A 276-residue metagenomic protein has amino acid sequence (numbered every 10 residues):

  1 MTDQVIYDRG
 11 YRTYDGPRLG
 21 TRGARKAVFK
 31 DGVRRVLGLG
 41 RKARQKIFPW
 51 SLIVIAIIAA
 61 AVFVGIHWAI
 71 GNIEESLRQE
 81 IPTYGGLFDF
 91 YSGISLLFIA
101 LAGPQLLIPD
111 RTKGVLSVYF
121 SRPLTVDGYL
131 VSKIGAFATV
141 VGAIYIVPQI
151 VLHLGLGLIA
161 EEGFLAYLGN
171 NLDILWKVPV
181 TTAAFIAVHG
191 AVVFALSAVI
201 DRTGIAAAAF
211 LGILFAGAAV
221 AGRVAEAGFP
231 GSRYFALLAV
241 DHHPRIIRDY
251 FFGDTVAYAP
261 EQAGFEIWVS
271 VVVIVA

Functional and structural regions predicted by a protein language model:
M1-R22: Short, non-transmembrane cytosolic segments of multipass membrane proteins
T21-G23, R34-I53: Membrane-interface helix starts
A43-W68, I94-L97, F210-A218: Hydrophobic alpha-helical transmembrane segments of multi-pass membrane transport/permease proteins
A56, A60, G86-P109: Long, hydrophobic alpha-helical segments
I70, R78-Q79, G204-A276: Terminal transmembrane helical anchor/hairpin motif
Y91, V131-F194, A198, F252 (+1 more regions): Secretory targeting signals
I99-G103, V147, V151, A191-V192 (+2 more regions): Hydrophobic/aromatic residues in alpha-helical transmembrane segments
L106-T139: Helix-loop-helix units of permease transmembrane domains in multi-pass membrane transporters, especially ABC
